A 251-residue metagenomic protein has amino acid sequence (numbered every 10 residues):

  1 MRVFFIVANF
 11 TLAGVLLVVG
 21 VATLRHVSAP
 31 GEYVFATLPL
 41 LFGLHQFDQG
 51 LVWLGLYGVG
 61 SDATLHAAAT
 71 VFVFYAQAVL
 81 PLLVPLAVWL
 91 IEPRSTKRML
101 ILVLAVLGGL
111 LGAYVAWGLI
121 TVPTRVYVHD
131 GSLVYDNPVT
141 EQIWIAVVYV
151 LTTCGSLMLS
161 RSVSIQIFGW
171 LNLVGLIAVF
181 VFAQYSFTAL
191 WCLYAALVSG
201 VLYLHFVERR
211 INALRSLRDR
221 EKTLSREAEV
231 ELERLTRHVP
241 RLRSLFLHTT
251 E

Functional and structural regions predicted by a protein language model:
M1-V18: Hydrophobic transmembrane alpha-helical segments in integral membrane proteins
M1-V3, H66-Y75, H129-W144: Short aromatic-rich membrane-water interface segments that cap or initiate transmembrane helices in multi-pass membrane
G14-G20, Y149-S156, L171-F180: Hydrophobic, membrane-inserted alpha-helices
V19-L24, D48-V106: Internal transmembrane alpha-helix with an interfacial aromatic "cap," most often the third helix
A29-P39, L100-V103, R161-W170: Membrane-interfacial loop-to-transmembrane alpha-helix junctions, especially the N-terminal start
L38-G55, L171, G175-F180: Hydrophobic alpha-helical transmembrane segments of multi-pass membrane proteins
A87-T152: Membrane-proximal helix-loop-helix units in multi-pass membrane proteins
V163-T250: C-terminal transmembrane-bundle signature of multipass membrane proteins, characterized by strong activation on
